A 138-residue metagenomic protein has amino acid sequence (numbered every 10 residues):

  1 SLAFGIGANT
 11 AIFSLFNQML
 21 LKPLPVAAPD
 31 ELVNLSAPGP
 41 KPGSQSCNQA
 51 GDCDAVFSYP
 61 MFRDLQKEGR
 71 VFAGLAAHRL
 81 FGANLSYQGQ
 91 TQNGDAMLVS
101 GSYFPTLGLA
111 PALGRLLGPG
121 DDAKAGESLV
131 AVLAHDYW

Functional and structural regions predicted by a protein language model:
A8-W138: Structured, solvent-exposed hinge/loop segments at the ends of secondary-structure elements
